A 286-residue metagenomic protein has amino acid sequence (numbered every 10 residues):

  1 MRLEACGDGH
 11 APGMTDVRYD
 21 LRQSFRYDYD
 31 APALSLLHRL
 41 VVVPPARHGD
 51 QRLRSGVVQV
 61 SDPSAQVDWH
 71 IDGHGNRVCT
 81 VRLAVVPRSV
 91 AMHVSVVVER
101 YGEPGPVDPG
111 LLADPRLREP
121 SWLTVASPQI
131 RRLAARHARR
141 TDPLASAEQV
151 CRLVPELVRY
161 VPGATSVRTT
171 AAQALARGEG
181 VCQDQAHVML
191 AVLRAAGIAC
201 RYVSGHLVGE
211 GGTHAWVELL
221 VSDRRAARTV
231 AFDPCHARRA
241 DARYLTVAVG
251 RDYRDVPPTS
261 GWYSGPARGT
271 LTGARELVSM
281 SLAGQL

Functional and structural regions predicted by a protein language model:
R2-E103: Intrinsically disordered, low-complexity N-terminal segments that are enriched in acidic
D16, L40-A46, D50-Q51, G56-V58 (+3 more regions): Glycine-rich, small/acidic residue-mixed loop/short-helix segments
S35-L36, V42, V60-D62, V85 (+7 more regions): Generic structural "secondary-structure junction" signal
L37-R39, D50, S55-V57, G75-V78 (+8 more regions): Generic secondary-structure boundary/loop-capping signal
A46-L53, A65-Q66, L83-V85, R118-W122 (+3 more regions): Glycine-rich loops and low-complexity Gly/Arg-rich segments that provide flexible linkers or classic glycine-based
A65-V67, C200, M280: Generic structural motif
V98, G102, P106-G180, V188 (+2 more regions): Secondary-structure boundary elements
R152, D184-S264: Hydrophobic/aromatic-rich core segments of domains that either
